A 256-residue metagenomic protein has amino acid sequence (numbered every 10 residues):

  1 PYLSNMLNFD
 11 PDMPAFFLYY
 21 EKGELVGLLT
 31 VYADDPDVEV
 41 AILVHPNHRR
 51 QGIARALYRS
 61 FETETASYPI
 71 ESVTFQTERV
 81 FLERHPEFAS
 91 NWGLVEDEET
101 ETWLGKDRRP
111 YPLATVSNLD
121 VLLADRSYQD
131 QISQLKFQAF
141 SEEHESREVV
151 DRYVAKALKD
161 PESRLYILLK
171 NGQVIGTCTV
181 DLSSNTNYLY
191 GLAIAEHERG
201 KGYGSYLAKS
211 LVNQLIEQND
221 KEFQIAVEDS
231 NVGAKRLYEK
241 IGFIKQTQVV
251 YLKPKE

Functional and structural regions predicted by a protein language model:
P1-L25, E143-T179: Active-site rim helix/loop that mediates acceptor-substrate recognition in acyltransferases
Y2-T65, Q76-V80, C178-N187: Conserved donor-binding loop and adjoining core beta-sheet/short helix segment in diverse acyl/aminoacyl transferases
G27, D97-T100, G176, G204 (+2 more regions): A structural microfeature
D35-P36, P46-S117, L252-P254: Acyl-donor-binding surface of acyltransferase catalytic domains
V44, L192-I194, V227: Hydrophobic adenine-recognition pocket in adenosine-nucleotide-binding enzymes
R50-T63, I194, G200-E217, K235-K240: Conserved acetyl-CoA-binding loop-helix of GNAT-fold acetyltransferases
L119-Q134: A short beta-loop-alpha structural element at the N-terminal edge of CoA-dependent acyl/N-acetyltransferase catalytic
V150-Q214: Glycine/small-residue-rich hydrophobic helix-like segments
